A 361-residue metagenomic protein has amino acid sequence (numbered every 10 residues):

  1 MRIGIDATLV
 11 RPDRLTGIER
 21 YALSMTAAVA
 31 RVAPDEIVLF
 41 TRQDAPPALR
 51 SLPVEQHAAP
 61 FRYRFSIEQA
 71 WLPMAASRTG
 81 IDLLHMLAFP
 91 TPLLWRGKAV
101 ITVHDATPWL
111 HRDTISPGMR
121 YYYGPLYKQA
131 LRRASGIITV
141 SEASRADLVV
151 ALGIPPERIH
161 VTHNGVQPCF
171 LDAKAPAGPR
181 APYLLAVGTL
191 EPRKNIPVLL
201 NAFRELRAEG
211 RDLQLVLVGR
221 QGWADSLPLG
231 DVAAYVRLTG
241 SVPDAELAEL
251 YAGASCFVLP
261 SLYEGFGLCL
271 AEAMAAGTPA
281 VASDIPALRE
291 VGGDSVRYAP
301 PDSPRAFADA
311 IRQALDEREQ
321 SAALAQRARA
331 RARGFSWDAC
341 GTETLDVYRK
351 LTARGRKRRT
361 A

Functional and structural regions predicted by a protein language model:
M1-A361: Carbohydrate transferase catalytic cores enriched for Leloir-type hexosyltransferases
